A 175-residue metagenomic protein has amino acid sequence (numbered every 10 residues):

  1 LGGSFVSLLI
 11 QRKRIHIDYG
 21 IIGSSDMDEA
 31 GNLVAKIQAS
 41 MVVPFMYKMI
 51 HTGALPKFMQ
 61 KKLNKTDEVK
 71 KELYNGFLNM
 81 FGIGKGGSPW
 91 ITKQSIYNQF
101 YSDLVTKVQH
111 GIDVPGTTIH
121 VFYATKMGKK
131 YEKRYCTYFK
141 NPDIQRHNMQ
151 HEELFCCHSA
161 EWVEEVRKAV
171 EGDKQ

Functional and structural regions predicted by a protein language model:
L1-V6: Gly/Ala-rich beta-loop-alpha elbow adjacent to hydrolase catalytic centers
L9-I10, A169: Hydrophobic residues on the short alpha-helix immediately C-terminal to a glycine-rich phosphate/catalytic loop
Q11, I15-H51, N98: Flexible "cap/lid" loop of the alpha/beta hydrolase fold
G31, G53-L104, Q109-I112: Conserved alpha/beta-hydrolase catalytic His-Asp/Glu region
I91-T137, L154-F155: Conserved serine/cysteine hydrolase catalytic core
F139-E152: Catalytic histidine neighborhood in serine/cysteine hydrolases with alpha/beta-hydrolase-type architecture
M149-W162: Catalytic histidine-centered segment of alpha/beta-hydrolase-like enzymes
E165-D173: C-terminal alpha-helix
